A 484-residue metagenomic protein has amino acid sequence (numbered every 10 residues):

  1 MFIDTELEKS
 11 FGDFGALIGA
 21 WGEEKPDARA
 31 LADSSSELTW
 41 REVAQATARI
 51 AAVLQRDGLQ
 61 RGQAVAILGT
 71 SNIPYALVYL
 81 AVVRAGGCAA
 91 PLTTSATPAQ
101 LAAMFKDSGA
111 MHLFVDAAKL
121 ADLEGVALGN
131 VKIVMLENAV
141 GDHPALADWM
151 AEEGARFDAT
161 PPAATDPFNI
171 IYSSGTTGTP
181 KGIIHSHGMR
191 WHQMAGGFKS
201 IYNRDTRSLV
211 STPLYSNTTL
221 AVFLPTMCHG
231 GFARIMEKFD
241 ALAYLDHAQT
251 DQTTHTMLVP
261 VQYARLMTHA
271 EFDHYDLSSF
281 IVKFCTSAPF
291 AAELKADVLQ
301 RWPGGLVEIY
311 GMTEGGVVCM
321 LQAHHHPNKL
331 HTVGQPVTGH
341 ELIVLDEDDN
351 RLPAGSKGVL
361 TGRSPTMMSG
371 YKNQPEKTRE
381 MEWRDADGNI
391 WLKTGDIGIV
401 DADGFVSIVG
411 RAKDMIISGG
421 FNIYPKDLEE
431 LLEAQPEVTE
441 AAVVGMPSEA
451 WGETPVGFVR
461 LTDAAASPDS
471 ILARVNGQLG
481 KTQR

Functional and structural regions predicted by a protein language model:
K9-F11, P26, E153-Y172, T179 (+1 more regions): Conserved pre-ATP/AMP-binding loop-to-beta segment of ANL
S10, S36, A51-A96, N422: Conserved AMP-binding/adenylate-forming
T39-R41, F168-H192: Conserved AMP-binding A3 loop
A44-R49, A164, I183-R204, S211 (+1 more regions): Conserved structural elements of the adenylate-forming
A85, W191-R207, Y215-H255, H269: Conserved AMP-binding/adenylation subdomain of ANL enzymes
A96, L113, A248, T256-V259 (+4 more regions): AMP-binding/adenylate-forming catalytic core of the ANL superfamily
C228, T253-L258, M267-N328, E341: Gly/Ser/Thr-rich phosphate-binding loop
Q335-G339, N350-W383, F421-I423: Conserved ATP/PPi-binding loop(s) of AMP-dependent carboxylate-activating enzymes
